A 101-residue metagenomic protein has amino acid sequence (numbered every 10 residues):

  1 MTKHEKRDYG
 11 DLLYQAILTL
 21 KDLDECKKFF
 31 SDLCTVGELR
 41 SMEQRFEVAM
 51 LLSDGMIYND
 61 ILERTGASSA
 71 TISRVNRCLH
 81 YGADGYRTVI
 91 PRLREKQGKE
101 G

Functional and structural regions predicted by a protein language model:
M1-L18: General nucleic-acid-binding
Y9-L13, F29, E47, T71: A general alpha-helix detector
L20-D24, V36, G55: Residues at alpha-helix boundaries and the short loops/turns that link adjacent helices
E25-Q44: Short, Lys/Arg-enriched anionic-surface-contact patches
M42-M56: Short, amphipathic alpha-helical "recognition" segments used to contact nucleic acids or chromatin
D60-T65, I72: Short alpha-helical "recognition helix" segments of helix-turn-helix
S69-K96: C-terminal structural segments of small proteins and small subunits
Q97-G101: Short acidic DE-rich linear segments
